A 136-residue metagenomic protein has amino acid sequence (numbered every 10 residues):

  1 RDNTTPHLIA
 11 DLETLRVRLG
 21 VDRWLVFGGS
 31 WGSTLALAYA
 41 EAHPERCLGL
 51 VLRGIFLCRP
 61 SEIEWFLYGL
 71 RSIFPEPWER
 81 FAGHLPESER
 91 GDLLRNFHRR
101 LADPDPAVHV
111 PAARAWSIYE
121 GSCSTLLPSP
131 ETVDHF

Functional and structural regions predicted by a protein language model:
R1, H84, R114: Serine-hydrolase catalytic machinery in alpha/beta-hydrolase-like enzymes
R1-N3, S61: Glycine-rich "HGGG/HGxG" loop immediately N-terminal to the catalytic nucleophile of the alpha/beta-hydrolase
N3, A42, S88, P104: Residue-level signal for short amphipathic helical patches enriched in basic/charged and nearby hydrophobic residues
P6-L25: Conserved acidic catalytic loop of the alpha/beta-hydrolase fold
W24, G28-S33: Conserved alpha/beta-hydrolase "nucleophile elbow" surrounding the catalytic nucleophile
S33-P44, L50-L52: Short glycine-enriched nucleophile-adjacent loop and the immediately C-terminal alpha-helix near the catalytic center
E45-F97: A catalytic-pocket lid/entrance helix-loop region that shapes and gates access to the active site across common
R90-F136: Alpha/beta-hydrolase fold active-site neighborhood
